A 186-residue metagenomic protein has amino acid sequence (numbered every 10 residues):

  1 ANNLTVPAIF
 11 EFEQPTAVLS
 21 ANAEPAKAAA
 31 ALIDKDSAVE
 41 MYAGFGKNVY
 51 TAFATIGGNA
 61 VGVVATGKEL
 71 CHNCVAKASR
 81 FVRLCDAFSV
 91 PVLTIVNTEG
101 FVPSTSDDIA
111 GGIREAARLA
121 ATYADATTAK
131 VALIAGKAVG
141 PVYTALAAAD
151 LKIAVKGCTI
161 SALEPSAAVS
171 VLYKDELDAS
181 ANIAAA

Functional and structural regions predicted by a protein language model:
A1-A186: Ligand-binding clefts of soluble mixed alpha/beta catalytic domains
